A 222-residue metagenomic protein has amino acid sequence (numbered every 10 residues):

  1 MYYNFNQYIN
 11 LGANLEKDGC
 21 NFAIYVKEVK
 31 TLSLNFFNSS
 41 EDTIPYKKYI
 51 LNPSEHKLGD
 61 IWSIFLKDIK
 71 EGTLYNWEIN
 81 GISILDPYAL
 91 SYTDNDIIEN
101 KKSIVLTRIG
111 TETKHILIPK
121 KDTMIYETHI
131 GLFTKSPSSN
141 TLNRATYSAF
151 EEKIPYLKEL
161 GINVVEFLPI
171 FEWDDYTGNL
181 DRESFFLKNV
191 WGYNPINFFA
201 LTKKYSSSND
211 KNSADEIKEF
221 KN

Functional and structural regions predicted by a protein language model:
M1-K17, P45-K48, S54-A145: The feature marks proteins involved in alpha-glucan
D18-F22: Structural beta-strand segments of beta-rich domains
I24, W77, T128, L157 (+2 more regions): Conserved, mostly hydrophobic/aromatic
Y25-L32, K70: Short proline/glycine-enriched turn/loop motifs at strand-loop junctions of beta-rich domains
L34-N38: Conserved aromatic beta-strand anchor motif in extracellular beta-sandwich/beta-rich domains
G131-E166: A conserved hydrophobic secondary-structure block that centers on an alpha-helix together with its immediately flanking
T141, T177-N222: Aromatic- and acidic-residue-enriched carbohydrate-binding clefts of CAZyme catalytic domains
L157-F185: Carboxylate/His-rich catalytic cores and anion/metal-binding grooves
